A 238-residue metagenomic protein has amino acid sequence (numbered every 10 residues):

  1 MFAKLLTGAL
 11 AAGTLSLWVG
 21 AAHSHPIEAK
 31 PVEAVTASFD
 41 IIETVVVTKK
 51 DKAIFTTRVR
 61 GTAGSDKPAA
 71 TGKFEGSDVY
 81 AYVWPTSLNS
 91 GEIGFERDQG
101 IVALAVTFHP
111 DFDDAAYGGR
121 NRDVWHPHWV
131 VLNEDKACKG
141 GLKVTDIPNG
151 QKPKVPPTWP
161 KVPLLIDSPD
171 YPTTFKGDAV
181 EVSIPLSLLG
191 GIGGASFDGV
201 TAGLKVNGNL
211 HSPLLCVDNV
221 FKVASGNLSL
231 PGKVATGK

Functional and structural regions predicted by a protein language model:
M1-A9: Bacterial N-terminal signal peptides that target proteins for export
L10-A12, A22: Cleavable N-terminal signal peptides
V35-N133: Surface-exposed, glycine/proline- and aromatic-rich loop segments on solvent-exposed faces across compartments
V47-D51, N121-D123, T174-D178, G194-D198: Solvent-exposed loop and beta-edge segments used for protein-protein assembly and interaction
W84-S90, G193-K238: Acidic/polar low-complexity flexible segments
N133-P185: Short helix-loop boundary/capping segments
